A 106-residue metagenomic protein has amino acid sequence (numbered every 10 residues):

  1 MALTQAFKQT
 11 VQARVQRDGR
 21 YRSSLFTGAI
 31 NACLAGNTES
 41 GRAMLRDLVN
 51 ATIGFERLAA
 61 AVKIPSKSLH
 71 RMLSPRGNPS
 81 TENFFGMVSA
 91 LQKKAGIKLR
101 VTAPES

Functional and structural regions predicted by a protein language model:
M1-M44: N-terminal flexible/basic segments that precede or flank functional cores
Q16, R20, A35, N50-I53 (+2 more regions): Residues in soluble alpha-helical coiled-coils and helical-bundle/repeat scaffolds
I30, V88-L91: Amphipathic alpha-helical interface segments used for dimerization/assembly
N50-R71: Short alpha-helical DNA-recognition segment
R76-S89: Short, basic-rich loop-to-helix N-cap that marks the start of a DNA-contacting helix
K93-S106: Short C-terminal boundary/hinge segments that cap the last helix of small helical domains
